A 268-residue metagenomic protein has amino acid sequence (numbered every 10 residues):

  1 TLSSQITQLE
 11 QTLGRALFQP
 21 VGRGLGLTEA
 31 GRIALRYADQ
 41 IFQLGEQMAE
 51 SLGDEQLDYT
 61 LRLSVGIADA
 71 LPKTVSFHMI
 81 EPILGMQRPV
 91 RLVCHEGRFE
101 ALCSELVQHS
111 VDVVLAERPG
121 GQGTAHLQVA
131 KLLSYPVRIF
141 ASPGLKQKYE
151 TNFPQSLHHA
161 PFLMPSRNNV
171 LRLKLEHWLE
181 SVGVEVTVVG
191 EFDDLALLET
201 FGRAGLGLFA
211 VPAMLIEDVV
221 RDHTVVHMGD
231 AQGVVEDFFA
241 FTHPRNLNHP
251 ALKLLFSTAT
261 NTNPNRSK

Functional and structural regions predicted by a protein language model:
Q8-E29: A short LG(V/I)-centered, amphipathic sequence patch enriched for acidic residue(s) preceding the LG motif
E10-L13, A34-Q56: Alpha-helical linker/hinge and terminal dimerization helices associated with HTH transcriptional regulators
Q56, H126-S166: Flexible hinge/capping segments at coil-to-helix
T60-Q122: Central regulatory/effector-binding core of bacterial HTH transcription factors
V75, V226-K268: A late-sequence structural motif
F99-C103, V107-S110, E117, V170-V226: Hydrophobic hinge/microswitch elements
Q128-R138, R221-V235: Short beta-strand->loop
Q147-Y149, A160-V182, N248-L252, F256 (+1 more regions): Secondary-structure junction motif
